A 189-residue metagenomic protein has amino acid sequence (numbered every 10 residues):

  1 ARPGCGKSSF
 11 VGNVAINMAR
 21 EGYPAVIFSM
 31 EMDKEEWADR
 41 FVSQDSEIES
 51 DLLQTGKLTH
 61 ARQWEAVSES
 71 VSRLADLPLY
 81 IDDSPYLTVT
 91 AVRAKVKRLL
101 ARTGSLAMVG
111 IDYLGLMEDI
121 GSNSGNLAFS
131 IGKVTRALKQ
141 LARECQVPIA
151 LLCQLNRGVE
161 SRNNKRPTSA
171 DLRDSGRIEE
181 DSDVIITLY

Functional and structural regions predicted by a protein language model:
P3: The conserved Walker
K7: Conserved lysine of the Walker
F10-A15, W37, S130, V134 (+1 more regions): Extended, hydrophobic alpha-helical segments in both membrane/secreted and soluble proteins
N13, N17-S105, D119: Cytosolic-facing regulatory segments adjacent to core modules
M32-E35, P85-T88, L114-M117, I149 (+1 more regions): Conserved nucleotide-binding/hydrolysis micro-motifs of P-loop NTPases
S84-K95, S124-G132, P167: Active-site glycine- and acidic-residue-rich loops that bind and position anionic ligands or nucleotide-like cofactors
R98, L106-L151: Helical hairpin unit composed of two closely spaced alpha helices linked by a short loop
F129-Y189: Phosphate-binding/switch region of NTP-binding enzymes
